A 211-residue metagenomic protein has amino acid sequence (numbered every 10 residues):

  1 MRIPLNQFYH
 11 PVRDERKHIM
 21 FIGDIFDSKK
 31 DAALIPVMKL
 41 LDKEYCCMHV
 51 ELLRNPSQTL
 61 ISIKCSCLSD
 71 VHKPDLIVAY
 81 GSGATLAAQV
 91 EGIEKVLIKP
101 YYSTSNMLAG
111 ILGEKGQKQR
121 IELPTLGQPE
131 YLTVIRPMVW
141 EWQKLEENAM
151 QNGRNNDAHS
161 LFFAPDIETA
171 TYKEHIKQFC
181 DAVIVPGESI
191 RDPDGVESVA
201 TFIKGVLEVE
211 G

Functional and structural regions predicted by a protein language model:
R2-L53: Short, surface-exposed "cap/lid" segments of acyl-processing enzymes
D14, S69-P74, E210: Glycine-rich phosphate-binding loop signature in dinucleotide/nucleotide-binding domains
F26, E51-P56, Y102, S189: Alpha/beta-hydrolase active-site loop signature
A33, E51-D70: Alpha/beta-hydrolase active-site loop
D75-V78, E94-V96: Residue in the alpha/beta-hydrolase core beta-strand immediately N-terminal to the catalytic nucleophile
V78-A87: Gly/Ala-rich beta-loop-alpha elbow adjacent to hydrolase catalytic centers
V90-E91: Aromatic pocket-lining residues of Rossmann-like dinucleotide-binding sites
E94-G211: The alpha/beta-hydrolase serine catalytic core
